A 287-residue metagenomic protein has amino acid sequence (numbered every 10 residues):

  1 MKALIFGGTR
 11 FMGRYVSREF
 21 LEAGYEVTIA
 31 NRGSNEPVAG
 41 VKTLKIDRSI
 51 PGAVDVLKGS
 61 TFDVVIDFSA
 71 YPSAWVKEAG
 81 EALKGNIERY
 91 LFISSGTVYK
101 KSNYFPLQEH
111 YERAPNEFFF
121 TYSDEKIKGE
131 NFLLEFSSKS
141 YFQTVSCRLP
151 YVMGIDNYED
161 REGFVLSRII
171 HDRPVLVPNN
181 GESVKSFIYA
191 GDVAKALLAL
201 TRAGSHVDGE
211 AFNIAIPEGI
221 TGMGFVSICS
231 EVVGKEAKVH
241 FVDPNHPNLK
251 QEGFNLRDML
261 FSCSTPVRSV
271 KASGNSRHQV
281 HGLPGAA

Functional and structural regions predicted by a protein language model:
A3-A23: N-terminal Rossmann NAD(P)H-binding glycine-rich loop of SDR-like oxidoreductase domains
F6, G154, P178-S183, E210-G219 (+3 more regions): Glycine-rich Rossmann NAD(P)(H)-binding loop
S34-V38, K42-F92, V98-Y99: NAD(P)H-binding glycine-rich loop region in Rossmannoid oxidoreductase-like domains and their noncatalytic homologs
E78-I127, E135-S137: Conserved Rossmann-fold NAD(P)-dependent oxidoreductase catalytic core, especially the SDR/UDP-sugar
E130-D156: Conserved beta-loop-beta element that borders a ligand/cofactor-binding pocket
E159-V165, P178-R202, G209-E210: Substrate-positioning beta->alpha
L200-L256: Mid/C-terminal beta-alpha module of Rossmann-like enzyme folds, strongest in SDR-family dehydrogenases/epimerases
L260-A287: C-terminal amphipathic/interface module of NAD(P)-dependent oxidoreductases and related NAD-binding regulators
